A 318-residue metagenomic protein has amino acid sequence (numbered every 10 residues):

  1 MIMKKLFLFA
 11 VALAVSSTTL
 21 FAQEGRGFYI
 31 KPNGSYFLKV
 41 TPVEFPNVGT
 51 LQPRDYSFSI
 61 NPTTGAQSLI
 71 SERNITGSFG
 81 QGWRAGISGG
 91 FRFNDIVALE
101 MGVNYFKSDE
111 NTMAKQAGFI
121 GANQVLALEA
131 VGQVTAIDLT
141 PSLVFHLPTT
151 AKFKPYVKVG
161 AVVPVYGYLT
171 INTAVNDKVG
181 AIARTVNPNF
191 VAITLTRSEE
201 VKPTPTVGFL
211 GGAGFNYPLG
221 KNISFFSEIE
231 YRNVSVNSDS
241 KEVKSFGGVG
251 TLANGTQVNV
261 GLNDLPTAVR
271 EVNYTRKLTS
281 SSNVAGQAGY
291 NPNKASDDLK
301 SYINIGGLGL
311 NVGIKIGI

Functional and structural regions predicted by a protein language model:
L6-S16: Sec-dependent N-terminal signal peptides
T18-A22: Sec/Tat signal peptide C-region and signal peptidase I cleavage site
Y29, N304-I318: Outer-membrane beta-barrel "beta-signal"
P32-L38, M101-Y105, V157-V165, F215 (+1 more regions): Transmembrane beta-barrel strands of outer-membrane/channel proteins
V40-G80, K107-D138, V165-T206, N237-I305: Extracellular/periplasm-exposed beta-strand and loop segments of Gram-negative cell-envelope proteins, dominated by
I87, L139-L143, V157, G211-A213 (+2 more regions): Membrane-embedded beta-strands of outer-membrane beta-barrel proteins, especially the hydrophobic/small aromatic
F91, V103, F145-L147, V163 (+2 more regions): Residue-level signature of outer-membrane beta-barrel architecture
I96-L99, A151-F153, N222-F225: Repeated loop/turn-to-beta-strand initiation elements of outer-membrane beta-barrel proteins
